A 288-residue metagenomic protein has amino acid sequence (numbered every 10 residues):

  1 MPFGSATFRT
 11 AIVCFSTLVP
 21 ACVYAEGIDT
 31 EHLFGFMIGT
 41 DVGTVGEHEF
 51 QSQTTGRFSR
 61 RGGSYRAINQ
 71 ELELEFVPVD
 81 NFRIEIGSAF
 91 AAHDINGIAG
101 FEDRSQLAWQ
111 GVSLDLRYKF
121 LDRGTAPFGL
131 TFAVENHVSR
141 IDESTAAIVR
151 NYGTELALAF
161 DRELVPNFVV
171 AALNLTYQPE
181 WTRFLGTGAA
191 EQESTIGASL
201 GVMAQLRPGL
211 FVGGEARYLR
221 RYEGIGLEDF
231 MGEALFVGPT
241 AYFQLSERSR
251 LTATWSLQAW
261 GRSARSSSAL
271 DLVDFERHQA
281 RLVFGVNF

Functional and structural regions predicted by a protein language model:
M1-E31: Cleavable N-terminal export/targeting peptides
A25-F288: Transmembrane beta-barrel domains of Gram-negative outer membranes and organellar outer membranes
